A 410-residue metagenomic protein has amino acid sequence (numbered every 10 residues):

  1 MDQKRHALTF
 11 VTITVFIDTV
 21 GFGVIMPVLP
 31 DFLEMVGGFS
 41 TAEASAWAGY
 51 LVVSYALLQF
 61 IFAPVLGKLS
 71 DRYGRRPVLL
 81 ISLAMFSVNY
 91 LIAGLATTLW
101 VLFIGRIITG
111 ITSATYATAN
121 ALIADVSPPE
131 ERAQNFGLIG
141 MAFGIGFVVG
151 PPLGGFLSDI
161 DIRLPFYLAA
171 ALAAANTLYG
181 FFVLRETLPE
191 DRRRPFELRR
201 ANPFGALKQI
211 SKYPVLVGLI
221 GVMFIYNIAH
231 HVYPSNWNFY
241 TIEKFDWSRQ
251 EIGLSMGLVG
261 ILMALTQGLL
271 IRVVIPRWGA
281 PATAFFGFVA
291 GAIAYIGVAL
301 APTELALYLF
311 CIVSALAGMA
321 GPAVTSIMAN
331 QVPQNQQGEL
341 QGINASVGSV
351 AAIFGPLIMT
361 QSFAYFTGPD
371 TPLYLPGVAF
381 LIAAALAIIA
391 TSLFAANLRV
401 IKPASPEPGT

Functional and structural regions predicted by a protein language model:
M1-R5, R185-G221, K244, G409-T410: Juxtamembrane intracellular "pre-TM" segments in multi-pass secondary transporters
V28-S45, S235-I252: Short amphipathic helix-loop junctions that connect adjacent transmembrane helices in Major Facilitator Superfamily/SLC
A42, S158-A171, Q361-L386: A membrane-interface helix-boundary motif in multi-pass transporters
I61-G74, T266-A280: Helix-to-loop junctions at the C-terminal end of transmembrane segments in multipass secondary transporters
G74, L95-W100, D246, L300-P302: Helix-breaking motifs and short loop linkers at transmembrane-helix boundaries and internal kinks in secondary membrane
P77-I92, A282-G297: Structural signature of the two symmetry-related core transmembrane helices
G105-G144: Cytoplasmic helix-loop-helix junction between adjacent transmembrane helices in 12-TM secondary transporters
T177-V183, L381-T410: Multi-pass alpha-helical transporter architecture, strongest for 12-TM Major Facilitator/SLC carriers used
